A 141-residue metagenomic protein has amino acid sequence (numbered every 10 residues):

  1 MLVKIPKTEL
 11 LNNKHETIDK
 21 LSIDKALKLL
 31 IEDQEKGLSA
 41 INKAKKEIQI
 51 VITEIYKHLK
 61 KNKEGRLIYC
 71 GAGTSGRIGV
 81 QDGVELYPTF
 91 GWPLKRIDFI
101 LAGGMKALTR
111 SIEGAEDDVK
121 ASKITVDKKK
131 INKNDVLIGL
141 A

Functional and structural regions predicted by a protein language model:
M1-A40: Cofactor-/ligand-binding subdomain signature composed of acidic, glycine-rich, tryptophan-containing flexible loops
K25, I50-E54, A121-T125: Well-ordered alpha-helical segments embedded in enzymatic catalytic cores
G37-E47, L137-A141: Short, glycine-rich nucleotide/cofactor-binding loops
A40, N62-R66: Flexible, glycine/charged-enriched surface loops at secondary-structure junctions
K43-K60: A short, well-structured juxtamembrane/interface segment
G65-T74, K133-A141: A short, small-residue-rich loop immediately preceding and capping a beta-strand
G79-E85: Short Gly/Thr/Asp-enriched flexible loops that form oxyanion-binding sites at enzyme active sites
E85-G139: Glycine-rich oxoanion-binding loops at beta->alpha junctions
